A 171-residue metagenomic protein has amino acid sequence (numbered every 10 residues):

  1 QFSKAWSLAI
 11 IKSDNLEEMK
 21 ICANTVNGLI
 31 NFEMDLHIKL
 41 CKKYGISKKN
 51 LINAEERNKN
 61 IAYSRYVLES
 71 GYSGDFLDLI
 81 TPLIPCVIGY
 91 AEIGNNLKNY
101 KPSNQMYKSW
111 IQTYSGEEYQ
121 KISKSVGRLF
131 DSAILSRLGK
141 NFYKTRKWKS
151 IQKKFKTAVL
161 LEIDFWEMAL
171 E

Functional and structural regions predicted by a protein language model:
Q1-W6, G89, I163-W166: Hydrophobic/aromatic-rich, well-ordered segments within soluble, folded domains that form packed cores
F2-A23, G71-Y72: Helix-loop segments that flank and shape redox-cofactor active sites
A5-A9, K39, I93, M168-A169: Amphipathic, soluble alpha-helical interaction motifs
L8, K12-L16, K43-S47, Y100 (+1 more regions): Surface-exposed helix-capping loop/turn segments at secondary-structure junctions
M19-S125, K156, L160: Active-site-proximal alpha-helical scaffolds that flank and shape metal-associated catalytic sites
V67-E69, R137-T145: Short, charged/polar, low-complexity loop and linker segments that flank or interrupt alpha-helical bundles
S123-L138: Short loop-to-alpha-helix "cap/lid" segments that border enzyme active sites across diverse enzyme classes
T145, K149-E171: Acidic, carboxylate-rich catalytic segments that either coordinate divalent cations
